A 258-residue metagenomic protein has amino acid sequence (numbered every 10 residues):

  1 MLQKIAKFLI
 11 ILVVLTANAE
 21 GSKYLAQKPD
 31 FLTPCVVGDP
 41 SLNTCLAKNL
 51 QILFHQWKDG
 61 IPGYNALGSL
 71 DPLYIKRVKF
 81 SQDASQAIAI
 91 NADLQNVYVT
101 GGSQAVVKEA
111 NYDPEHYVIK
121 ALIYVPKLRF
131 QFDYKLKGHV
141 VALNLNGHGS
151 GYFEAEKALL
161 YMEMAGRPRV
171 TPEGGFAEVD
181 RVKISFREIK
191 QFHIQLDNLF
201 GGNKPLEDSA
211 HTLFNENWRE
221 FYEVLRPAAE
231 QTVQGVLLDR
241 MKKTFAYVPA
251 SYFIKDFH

Functional and structural regions predicted by a protein language model:
M1-Q3, F257-H258: A positional/structural detector of protein chain ends, strongest at the extreme C-terminus and weakly at the extreme
Q3-G21: Cleavable N-terminal signal peptides of Sec/SRP-targeted secreted and luminal proteins
F8, G101, V106, K137 (+3 more regions): A broad, structure-centric signal for solvent-exposed, well-ordered loop/edge residues that line or flank functional
E20-S85, Q195-H258: Extended, low-charge, aliphatic-rich alpha-helical segments
K23-K190: Hydrophobic-cavity lipid-handling domains and compact docking modules
